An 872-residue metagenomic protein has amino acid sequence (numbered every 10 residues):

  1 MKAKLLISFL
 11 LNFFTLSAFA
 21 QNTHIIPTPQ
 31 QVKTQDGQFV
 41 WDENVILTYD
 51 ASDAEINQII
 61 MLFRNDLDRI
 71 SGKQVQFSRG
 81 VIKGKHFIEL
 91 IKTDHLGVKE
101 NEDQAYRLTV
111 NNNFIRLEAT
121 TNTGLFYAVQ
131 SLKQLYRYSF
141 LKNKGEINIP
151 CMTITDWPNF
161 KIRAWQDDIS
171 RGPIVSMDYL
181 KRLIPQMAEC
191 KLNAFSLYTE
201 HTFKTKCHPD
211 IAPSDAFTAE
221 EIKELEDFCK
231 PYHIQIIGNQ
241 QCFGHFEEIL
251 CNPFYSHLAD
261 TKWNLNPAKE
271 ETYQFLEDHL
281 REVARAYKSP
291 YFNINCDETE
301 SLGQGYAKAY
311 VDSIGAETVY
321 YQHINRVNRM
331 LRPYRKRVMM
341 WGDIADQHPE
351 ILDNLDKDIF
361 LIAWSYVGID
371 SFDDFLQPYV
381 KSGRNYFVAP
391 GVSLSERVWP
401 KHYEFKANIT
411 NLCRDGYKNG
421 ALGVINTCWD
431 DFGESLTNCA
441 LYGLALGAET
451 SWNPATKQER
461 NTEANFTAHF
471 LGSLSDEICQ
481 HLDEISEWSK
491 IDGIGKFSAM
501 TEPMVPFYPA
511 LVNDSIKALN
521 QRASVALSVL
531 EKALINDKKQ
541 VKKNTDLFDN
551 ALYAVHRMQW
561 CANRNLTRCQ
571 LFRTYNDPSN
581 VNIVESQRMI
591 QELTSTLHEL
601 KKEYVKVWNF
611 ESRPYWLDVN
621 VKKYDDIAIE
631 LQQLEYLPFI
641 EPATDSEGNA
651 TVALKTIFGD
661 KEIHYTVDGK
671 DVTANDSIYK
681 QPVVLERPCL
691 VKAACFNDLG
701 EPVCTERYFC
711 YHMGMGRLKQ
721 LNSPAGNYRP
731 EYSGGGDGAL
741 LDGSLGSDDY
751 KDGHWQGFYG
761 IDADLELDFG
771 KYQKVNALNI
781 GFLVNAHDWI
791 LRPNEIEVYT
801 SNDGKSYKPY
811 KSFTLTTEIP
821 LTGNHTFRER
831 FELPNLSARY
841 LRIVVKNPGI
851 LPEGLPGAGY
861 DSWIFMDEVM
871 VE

Functional and structural regions predicted by a protein language model:
M1-T23: Bacterial Sec-dependent N-terminal signal peptides
A20, T48, D626-A763: Short, compositionally stereotyped local motifs that mark structural "simplifiers"
Q21-F160, N411: Contiguous, structured surface segment used for ligand recognition
I25-T28, K33-Q35, P185, E224-D227 (+7 more regions): Substrate-binding groove of N-acetylhexosamine-processing glycoside hydrolases
K99-Q322, R326, M330-R332, M339 (+4 more regions): Feature activates predominantly on carbohydrate-active enzymes
T121, C695-L699, N847-G849: Surface-exposed loop/turn motifs at beta-strand-loop junctions within extracellular Ig-like and Fibronectin type III
S747-K811, H825-E872: Aromatic, loop-rich ligand-recognition surfaces of beta-strand-rich domains
Y810-I819: Solvent-exposed serine/threonine-rich low-complexity stretches and specific carbohydrate-binding patches
